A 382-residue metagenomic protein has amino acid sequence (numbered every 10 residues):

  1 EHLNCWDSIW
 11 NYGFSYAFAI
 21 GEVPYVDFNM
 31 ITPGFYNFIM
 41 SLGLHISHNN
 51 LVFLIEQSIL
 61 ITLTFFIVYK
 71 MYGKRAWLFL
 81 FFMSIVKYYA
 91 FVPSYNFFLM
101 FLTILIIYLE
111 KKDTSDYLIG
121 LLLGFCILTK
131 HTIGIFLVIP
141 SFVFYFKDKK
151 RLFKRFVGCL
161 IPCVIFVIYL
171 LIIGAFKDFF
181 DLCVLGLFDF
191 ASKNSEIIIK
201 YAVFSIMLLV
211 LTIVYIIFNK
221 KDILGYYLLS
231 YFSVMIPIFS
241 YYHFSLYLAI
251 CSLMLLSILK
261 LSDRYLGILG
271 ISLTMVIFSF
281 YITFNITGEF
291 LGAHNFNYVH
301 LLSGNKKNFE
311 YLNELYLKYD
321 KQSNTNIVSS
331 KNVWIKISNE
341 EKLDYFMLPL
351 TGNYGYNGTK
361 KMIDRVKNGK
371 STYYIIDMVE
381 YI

Functional and structural regions predicted by a protein language model:
E1-F14, I20-M40: Extracytoplasmic catalytic/substrate-binding loops of multi-pass membrane glycan-assembly enzymes
I31, T287-N353, R365, K370-Y381: Short periplasmic/luminal acceptor-recognition loop of GT-C membrane glycosyltransferases, typified by
N37, N50, L54, L78-F101 (+2 more regions): Aromatic- and kink-enriched transmembrane "portal" helix at the membrane-lumen/periplasm boundary that abuts
N50-L51, I55-W77, V214-I217: Transmembrane-helix motifs of polytopic, lipid-linked glycan transferases
I67, F97-L123, M254: Specific aromatic-rich, kink-prone transmembrane helix
K74, T103-L118, V210-D222, L259: Membrane-interface transmembrane helices that cradle and orient dolichyl/undecaprenyl
S84, D116-H131, L137-F142, I161 (+1 more regions): Membrane-interface alpha helices of multi-pass inner-membrane proteins
D148-L171, M207-L209, L266-V276: Hydrophobic alpha-helical membrane-interfacial segments at the cytosolic entry of transmembrane helices
